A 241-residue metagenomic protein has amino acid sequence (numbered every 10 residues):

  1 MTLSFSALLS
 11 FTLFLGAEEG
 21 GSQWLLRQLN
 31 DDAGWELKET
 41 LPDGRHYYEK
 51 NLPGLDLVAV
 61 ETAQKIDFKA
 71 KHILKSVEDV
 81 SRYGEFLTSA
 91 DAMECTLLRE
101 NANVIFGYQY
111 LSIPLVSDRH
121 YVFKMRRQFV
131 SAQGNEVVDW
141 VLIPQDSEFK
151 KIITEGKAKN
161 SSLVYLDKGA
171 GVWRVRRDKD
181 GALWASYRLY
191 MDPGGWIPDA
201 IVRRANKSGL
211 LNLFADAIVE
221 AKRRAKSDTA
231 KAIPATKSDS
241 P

Functional and structural regions predicted by a protein language model:
T2-T12: Bacterial N-terminal signal peptides
A17-P241: Eukaryotic helix-grip
